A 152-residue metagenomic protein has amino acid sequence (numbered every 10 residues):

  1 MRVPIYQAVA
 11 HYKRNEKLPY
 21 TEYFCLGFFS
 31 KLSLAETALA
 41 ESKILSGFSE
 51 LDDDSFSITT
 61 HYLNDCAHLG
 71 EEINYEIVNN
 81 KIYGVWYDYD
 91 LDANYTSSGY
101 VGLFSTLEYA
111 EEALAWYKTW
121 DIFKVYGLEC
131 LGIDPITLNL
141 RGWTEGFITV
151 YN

Functional and structural regions predicted by a protein language model:
M1-C25, I58, G70-Y100: Short aromatic-glycine-(Arg/Gly/Cys) micro-motifs in beta-strand/loop hairpins
M1-V9, S33-A38, N152: Extreme N-terminal leader/activation tails
Y23, E41-N80, S98, W116-N152: Short, mixed-charge low-complexity intrinsically disordered segments
C25-A35: A short, compositionally biased N-terminal segment around positions ~18-40 that is enriched in charged/polar residues
F29, F104-L107: Conserved aromatic
L34-E41, E108-A115: Short amphipathic alpha-helices within nucleic acid-binding modules
